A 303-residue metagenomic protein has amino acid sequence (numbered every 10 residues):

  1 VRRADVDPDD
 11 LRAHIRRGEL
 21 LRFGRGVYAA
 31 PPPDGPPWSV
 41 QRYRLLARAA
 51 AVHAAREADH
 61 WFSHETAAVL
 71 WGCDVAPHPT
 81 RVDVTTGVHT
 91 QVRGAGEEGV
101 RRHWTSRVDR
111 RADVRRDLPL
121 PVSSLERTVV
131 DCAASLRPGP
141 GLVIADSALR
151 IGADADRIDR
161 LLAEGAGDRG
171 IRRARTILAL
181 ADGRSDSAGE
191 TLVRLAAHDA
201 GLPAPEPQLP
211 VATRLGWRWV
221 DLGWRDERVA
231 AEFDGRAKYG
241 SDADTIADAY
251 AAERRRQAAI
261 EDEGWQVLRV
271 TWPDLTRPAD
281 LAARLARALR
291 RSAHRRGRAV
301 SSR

Functional and structural regions predicted by a protein language model:
V1-G170, E206, R290-R303: Short gly/ser-rich loop at a beta-strand->alpha-helix junction or flexible surface loop bordering the NTP-binding
R2-D10, L149-R303: Surface segments flanking catalytic/ligand-binding clefts of nucleic-acid enzymes
